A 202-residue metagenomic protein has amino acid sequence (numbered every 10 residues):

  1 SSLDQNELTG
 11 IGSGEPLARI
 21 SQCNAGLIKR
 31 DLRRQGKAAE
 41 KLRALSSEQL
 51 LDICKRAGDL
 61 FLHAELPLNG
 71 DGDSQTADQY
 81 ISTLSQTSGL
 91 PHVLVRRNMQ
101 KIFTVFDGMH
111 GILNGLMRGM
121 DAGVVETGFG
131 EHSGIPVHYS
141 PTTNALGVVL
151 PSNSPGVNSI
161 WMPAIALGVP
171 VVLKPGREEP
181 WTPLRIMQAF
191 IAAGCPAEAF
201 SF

Functional and structural regions predicted by a protein language model:
S1-E131: N-terminal Rossmann-like NAD(P)+-binding subdomain of aldehyde/semialdehyde dehydrogenases
R118-F202: Rossmann-like NAD(P) dinucleotide-binding subdomain of oxidoreductase/dehydrogenase enzymes
